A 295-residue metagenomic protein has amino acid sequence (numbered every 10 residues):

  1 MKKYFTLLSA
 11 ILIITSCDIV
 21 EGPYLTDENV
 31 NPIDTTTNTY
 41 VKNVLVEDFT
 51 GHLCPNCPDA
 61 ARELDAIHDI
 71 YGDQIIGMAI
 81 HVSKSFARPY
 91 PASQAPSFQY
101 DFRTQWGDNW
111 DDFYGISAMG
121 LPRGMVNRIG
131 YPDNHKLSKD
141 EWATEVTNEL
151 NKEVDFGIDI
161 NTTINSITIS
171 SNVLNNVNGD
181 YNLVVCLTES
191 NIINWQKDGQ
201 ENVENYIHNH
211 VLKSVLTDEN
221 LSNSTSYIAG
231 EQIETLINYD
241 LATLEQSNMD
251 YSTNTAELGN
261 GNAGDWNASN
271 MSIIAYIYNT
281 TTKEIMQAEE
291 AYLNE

Functional and structural regions predicted by a protein language model:
M1-L45: Bacterial Sec-dependent N-terminal signal peptides
K2-T6, A10, V44-G51, G77 (+2 more regions): Solvent-exposed, well-ordered amphipathic alpha-helical segments that flank/support binding or catalytic loops
A10, T39-K42, E47, S117 (+2 more regions): A broadly tuned, weak detector of single residues within folded domains
I19, N56-D59, V126: Disulfide-rich extracellular modules and peptides
V30-I33, E63-H68, D112, A143-N148: Intrinsically disordered, low-complexity boundary segments flanking structured domains
T35-S85: Local sequence-structure signature of Cys/Sec-based thiol-disulfide redox active-site neighborhoods
A79-E295: Short, conserved sequence motifs used for protein processing/export or organelle targeting and for catalysis
